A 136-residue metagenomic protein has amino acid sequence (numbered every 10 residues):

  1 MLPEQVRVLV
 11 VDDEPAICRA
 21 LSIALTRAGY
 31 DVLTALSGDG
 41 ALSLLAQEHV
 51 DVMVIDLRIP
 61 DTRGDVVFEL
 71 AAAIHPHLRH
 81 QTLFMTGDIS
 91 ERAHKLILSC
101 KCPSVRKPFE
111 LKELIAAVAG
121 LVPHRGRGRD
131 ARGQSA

Functional and structural regions predicted by a protein language model:
M1-L9, A73-P76, H94, E110-A136: Non-catalytic signal-transmission and effector/linker regions of two-component phosphorelay proteins
C18, P60: The feature encodes the CheY-like receiver
R19-R27: Charged docking surfaces used in two-component/phosphorelay signaling
T34-V52: Acidic, metal-coordinating helix/loop segments flanking the phosphotransfer/catalytic sites of two-component signaling
S37, R63-V67: Acidic catalytic/metal-coordinating carboxylates
A46-E48, A71-H80, I97: Conserved phosphotransfer cores of two-component systems
D56: Active-site residues of response regulator receiver
